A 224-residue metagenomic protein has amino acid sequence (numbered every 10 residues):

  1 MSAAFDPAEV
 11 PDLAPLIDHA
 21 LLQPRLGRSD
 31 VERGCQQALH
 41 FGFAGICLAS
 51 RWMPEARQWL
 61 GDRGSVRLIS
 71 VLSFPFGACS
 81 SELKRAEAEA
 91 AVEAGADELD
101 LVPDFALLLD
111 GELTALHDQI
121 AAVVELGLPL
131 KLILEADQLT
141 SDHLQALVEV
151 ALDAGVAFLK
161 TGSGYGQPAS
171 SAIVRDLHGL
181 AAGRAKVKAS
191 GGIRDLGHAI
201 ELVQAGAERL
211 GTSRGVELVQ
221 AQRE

Functional and structural regions predicted by a protein language model:
M1-E93, S141, Q145-A146, V150-A154: Conserved N-terminal beta1-alpha1 strand-loop-helix module at the mouth
M1-R33, R175-V187, I193-E224: Alpha/beta catalytic cores of nucleotide-metabolism and tRNA/nucleoside-modifying enzymes
D18, A56, A91, L132 (+3 more regions): Conserved, mostly hydrophobic/aromatic
R28-S29, L48-R67, A78-L83, F105-L126 (+4 more regions): Active-site-adjacent beta->alpha loops and helix N-cap segments on the catalytic face of soluble alpha/beta enzymes
G42-A44, G64-L68, G95-D97, L126-L130 (+3 more regions): Short, well-ordered coil/turn segments that N-cap beta-strands
S70-F74, E93-L108, D153-S170, A189-E224: Glycine-rich phosphate-binding active-site loops on the catalytic face of alpha/beta enzymes
K131-D137: Short, surface-exposed recognition loops or helix-turn segments adjacent to catalytic cores
